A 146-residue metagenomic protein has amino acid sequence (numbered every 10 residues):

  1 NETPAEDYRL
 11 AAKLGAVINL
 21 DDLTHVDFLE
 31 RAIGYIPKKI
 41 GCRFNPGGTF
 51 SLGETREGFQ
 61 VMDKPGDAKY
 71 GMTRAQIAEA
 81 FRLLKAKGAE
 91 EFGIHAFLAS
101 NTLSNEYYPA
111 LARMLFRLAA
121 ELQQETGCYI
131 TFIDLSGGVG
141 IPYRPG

Functional and structural regions predicted by a protein language model:
N1-F132: Active-site-proximal beta-alpha core segment in soluble small-molecule metabolic enzymes
L135: Structured binding elements
V139-G146: A conserved active-site cap/scaffold subdomain adjacent to cofactor or substrate pockets
